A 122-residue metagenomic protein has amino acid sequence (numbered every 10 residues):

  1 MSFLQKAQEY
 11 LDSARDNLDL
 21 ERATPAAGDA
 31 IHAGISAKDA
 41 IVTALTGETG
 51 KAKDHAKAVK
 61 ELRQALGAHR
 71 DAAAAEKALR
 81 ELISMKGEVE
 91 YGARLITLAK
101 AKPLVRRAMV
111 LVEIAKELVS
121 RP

Functional and structural regions predicted by a protein language model:
M1-P122: Terminal alpha-helical segments
